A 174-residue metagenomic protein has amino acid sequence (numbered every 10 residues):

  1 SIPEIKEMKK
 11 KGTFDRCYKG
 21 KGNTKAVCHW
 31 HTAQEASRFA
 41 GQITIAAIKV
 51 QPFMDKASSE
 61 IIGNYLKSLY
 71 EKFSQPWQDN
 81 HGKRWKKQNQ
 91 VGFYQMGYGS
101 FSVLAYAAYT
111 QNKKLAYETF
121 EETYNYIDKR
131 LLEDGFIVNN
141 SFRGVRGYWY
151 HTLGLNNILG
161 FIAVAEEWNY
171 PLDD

Functional and structural regions predicted by a protein language model:
S1-L172: Aromatic-lined, polymer-binding surfaces characteristic of secreted/periplasmic polysaccharide-degrading enzymes
